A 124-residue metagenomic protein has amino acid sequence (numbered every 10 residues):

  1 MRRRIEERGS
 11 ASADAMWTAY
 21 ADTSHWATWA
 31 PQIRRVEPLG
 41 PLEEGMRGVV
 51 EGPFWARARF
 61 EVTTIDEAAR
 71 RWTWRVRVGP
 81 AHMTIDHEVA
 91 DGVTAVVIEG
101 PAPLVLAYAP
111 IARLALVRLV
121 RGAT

Functional and structural regions predicted by a protein language model:
M1-G40: Hydrophobic ligand-binding cavity/cleft-lining segments
S10-A13, T64-A68, E88-V93: A short, structured loop/turn motif at beta-sheet edges
A13, W55, A109-A112: A structural signal for well-ordered alpha-helical scaffolds and beta->alpha junctions
A21, R121-T124: Residues at helix-coil transition
A27-T28, E37-T84, A95-I98: Glycine-rich portal/gate segments that line the openings of hydrophobic small-molecule binding cavities
T73-G122: Beta-strand/loop substructures that line and gate deep hydrophobic ligand-binding cavities in soluble
